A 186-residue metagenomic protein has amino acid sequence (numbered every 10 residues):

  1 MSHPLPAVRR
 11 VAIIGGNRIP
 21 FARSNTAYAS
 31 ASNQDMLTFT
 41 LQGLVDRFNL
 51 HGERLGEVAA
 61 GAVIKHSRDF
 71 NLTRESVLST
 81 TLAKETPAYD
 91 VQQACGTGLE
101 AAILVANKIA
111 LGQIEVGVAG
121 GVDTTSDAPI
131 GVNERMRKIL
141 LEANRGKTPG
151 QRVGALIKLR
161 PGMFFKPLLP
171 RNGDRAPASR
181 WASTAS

Functional and structural regions predicted by a protein language model:
S2-R9, R23-G52, F70, L78 (+1 more regions): Acyl-thioester C-C bond-transforming condensing/cleaving domain
A12-I13: Protein kinase-like catalytic core scaffold
G16-P20: Short polar catalytic/cofactor-binding loops
R54-G61: Short glycine-rich phosphate-binding loop at a beta-alpha junction
A62-R68: Glycine-rich phosphate-binding loops at beta-strand->alpha-helix junctions
